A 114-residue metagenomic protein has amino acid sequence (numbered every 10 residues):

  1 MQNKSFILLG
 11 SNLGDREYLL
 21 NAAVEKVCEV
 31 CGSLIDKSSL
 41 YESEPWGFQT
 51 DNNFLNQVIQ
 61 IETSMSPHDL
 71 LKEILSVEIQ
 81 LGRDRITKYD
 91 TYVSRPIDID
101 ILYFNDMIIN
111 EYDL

Functional and structural regions predicted by a protein language model:
M1, V30, S64, I86: Short, glycine- and charge-enriched coil/turn segments that flank and shape catalytic ligand pockets
Q2-C31, S38-P45: N-terminal beta1-alpha1 ligand-phosphate binding loop
S5, S33-D36, N53-Q57, R95-I99: A generic structural signal for short beta-strands and their flanking turns/coil linkers
G10, Q60-S64, F104: Solvent-exposed residues in well-ordered beta-strands and their adjoining turns, especially edge/terminal strands
R16-V24, I61-M65, D90-T91: A broad, low-specificity signal for short, low-complexity segments enriched in glycine/proline and polar/charged
S38-E62: Short, charge-patterned binding micro-sites
G47-N53, M65-L114: Flexible, gly/pro- and Lys/Arg-enriched active-site loops
